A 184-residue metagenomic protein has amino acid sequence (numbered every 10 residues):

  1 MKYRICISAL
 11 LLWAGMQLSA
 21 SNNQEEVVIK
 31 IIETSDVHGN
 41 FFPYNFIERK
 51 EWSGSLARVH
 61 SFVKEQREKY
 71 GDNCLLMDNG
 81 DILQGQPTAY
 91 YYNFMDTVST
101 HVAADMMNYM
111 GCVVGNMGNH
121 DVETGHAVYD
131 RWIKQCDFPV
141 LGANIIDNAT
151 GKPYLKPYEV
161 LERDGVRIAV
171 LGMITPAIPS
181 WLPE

Functional and structural regions predicted by a protein language model:
M1-E25: Bacterial Sec-dependent N-terminal signal peptides
A20-E184: Acidic, metal/ion-coordinating pockets
